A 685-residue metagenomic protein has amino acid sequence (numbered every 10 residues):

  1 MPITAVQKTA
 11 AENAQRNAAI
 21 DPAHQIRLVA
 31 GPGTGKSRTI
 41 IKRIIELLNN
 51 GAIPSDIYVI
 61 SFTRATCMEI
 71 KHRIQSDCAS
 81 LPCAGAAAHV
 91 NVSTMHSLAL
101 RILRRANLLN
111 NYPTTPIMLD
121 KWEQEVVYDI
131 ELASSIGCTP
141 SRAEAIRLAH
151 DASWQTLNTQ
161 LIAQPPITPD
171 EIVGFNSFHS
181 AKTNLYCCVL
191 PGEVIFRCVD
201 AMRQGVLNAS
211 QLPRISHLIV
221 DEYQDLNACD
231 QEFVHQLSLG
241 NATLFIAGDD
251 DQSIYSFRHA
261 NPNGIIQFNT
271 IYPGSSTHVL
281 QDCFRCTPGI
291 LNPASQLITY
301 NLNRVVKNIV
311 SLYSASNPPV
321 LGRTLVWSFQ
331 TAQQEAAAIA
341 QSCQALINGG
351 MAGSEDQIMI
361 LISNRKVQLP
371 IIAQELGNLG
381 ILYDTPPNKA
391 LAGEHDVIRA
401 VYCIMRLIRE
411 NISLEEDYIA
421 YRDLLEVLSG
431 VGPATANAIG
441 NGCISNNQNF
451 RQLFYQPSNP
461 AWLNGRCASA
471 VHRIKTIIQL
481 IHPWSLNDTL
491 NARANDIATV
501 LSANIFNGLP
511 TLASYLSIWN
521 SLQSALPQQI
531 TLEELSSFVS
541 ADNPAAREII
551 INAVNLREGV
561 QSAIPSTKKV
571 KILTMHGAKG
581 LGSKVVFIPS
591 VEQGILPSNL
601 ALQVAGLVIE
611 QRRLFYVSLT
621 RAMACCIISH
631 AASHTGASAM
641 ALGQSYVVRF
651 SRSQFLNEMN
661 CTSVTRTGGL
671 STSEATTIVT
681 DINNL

Functional and structural regions predicted by a protein language model:
M1-N111, N292-S295, I360, T620: P-loop NTPase Walker
P2-P32, N91, L119-E125, I167-Q267 (+3 more regions): Conserved helicase NTPase motor core
I26-L28, P32-I40, I44, L48 (+4 more regions): Helicase P-loop NTPase motor core
G85-H89, N107-V189, C283, V427 (+1 more regions): ATP-hydrolysis module of ASCE/P-loop NTPase motor domains, specifically the Walker B Asp-Glu catalytic pair
N91-R101, I219-E222, A247, V427 (+4 more regions): Conserved helicase core region in the C-terminal RecA-like lobe
L98, I271-Y272, N317-P318, G349-S502: ATPase/helicase motor core of nucleic-acid motors
E415, P457-G577, D681-N684: Accessory C-terminal helicase-associated subdomains
I444, E592-L685: C-terminal accessory regions
